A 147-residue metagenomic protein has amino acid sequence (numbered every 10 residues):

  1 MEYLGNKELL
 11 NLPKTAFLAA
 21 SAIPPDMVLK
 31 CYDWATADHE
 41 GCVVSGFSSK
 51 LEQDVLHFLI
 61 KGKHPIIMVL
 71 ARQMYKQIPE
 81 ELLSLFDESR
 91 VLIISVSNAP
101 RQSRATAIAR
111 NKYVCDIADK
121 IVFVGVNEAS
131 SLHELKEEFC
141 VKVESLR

Functional and structural regions predicted by a protein language model:
M1-R147: Glycine-biased, small-residue-rich flexible motifs in mid-sequence functional cores and linkers
